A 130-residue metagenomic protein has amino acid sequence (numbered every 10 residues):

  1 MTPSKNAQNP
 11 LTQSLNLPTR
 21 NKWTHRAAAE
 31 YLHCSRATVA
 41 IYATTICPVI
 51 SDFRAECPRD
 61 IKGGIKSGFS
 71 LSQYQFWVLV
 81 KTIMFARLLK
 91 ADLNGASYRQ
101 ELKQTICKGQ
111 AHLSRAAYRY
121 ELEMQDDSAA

Functional and structural regions predicted by a protein language model:
T2-K22, V80-L88: Short, amphipathic alpha-helical "recognition" segments used to contact nucleic acids or chromatin
N6-A7, L11-Q13, A28, Y98 (+2 more regions): Terminal low-complexity, poorly structured segments
P10-P48: Polyanion-binding surface elements
N16, H33, P58, K90-G95 (+2 more regions): Short, flexible coil/linker elements and helix-boundary hinge sites characteristic of intrinsically disordered
T24-E30, A43-I50, C57-P58, R99-G109: DNA-recognition alpha helix
S35-F69: Major-groove DNA-recognition helix of helix-turn-helix-type DNA-binding domains
K66-R115: A short, Lys/Arg-enriched interface patch at domain edges and termini
A111-A130: Extended, charged low-complexity alpha-helical coiled-coils and adjacent intrinsically disordered tails
